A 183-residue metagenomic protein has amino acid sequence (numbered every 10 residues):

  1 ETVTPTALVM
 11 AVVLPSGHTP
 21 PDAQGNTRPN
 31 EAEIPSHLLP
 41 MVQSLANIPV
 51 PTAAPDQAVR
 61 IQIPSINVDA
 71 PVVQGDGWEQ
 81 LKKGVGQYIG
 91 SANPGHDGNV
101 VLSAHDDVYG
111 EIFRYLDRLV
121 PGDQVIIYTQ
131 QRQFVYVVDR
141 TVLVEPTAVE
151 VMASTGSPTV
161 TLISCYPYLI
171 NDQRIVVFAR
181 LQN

Functional and structural regions predicted by a protein language model:
E1-N183: Solvent-exposed, non-transmembrane regions of membrane-associated and secreted proteins
